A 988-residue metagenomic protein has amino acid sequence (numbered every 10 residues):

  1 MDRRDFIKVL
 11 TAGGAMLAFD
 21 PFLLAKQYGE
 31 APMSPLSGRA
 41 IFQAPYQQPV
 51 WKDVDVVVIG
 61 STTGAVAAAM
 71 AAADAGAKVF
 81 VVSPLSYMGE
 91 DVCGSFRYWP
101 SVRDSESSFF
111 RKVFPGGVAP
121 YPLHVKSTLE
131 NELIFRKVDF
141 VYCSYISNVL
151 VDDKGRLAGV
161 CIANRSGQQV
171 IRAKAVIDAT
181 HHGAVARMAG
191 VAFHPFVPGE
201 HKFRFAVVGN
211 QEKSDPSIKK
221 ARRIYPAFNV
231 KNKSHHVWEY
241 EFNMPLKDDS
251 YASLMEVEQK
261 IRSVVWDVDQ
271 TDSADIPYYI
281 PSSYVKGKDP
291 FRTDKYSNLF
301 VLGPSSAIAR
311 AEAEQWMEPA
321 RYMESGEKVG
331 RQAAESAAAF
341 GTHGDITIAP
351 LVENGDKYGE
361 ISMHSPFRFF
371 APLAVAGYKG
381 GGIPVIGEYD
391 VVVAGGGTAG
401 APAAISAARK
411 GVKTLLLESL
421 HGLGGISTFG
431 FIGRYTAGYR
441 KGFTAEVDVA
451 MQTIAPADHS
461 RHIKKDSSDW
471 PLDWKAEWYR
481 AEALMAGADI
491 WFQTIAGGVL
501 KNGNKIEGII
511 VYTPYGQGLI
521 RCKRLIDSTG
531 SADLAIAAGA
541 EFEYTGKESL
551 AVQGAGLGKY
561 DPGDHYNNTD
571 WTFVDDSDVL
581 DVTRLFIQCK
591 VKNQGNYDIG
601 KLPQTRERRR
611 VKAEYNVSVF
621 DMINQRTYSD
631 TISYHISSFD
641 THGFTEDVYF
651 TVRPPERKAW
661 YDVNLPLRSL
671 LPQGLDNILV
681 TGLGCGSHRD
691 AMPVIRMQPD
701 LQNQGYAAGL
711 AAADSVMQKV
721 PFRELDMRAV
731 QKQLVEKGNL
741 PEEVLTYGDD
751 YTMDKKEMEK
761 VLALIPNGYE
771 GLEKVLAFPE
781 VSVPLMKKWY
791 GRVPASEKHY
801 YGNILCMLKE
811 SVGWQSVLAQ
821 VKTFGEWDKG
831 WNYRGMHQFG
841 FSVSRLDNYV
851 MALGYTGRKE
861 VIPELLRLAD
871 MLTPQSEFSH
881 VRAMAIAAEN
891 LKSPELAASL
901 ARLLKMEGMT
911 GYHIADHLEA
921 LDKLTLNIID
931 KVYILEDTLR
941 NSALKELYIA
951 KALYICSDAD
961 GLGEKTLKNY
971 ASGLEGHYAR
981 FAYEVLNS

Functional and structural regions predicted by a protein language model:
M1, P21-D55, A349: C-terminal segment of N-terminal export signals and the immediately downstream linker at the start of the mature
D5-Q27: N-terminal export signals
Q43-Q48, D91, D104, Y142 (+12 more regions): Flavin (FAD/FMN)-binding glycine-rich loop and adjacent Rossmann-like elements that form
W51-T62, I386-G397: Beta1/beta-strand and adjacent pyrophosphate-binding region of the FAD-binding site in flavoprotein oxidoreductases
A65, G400: N-terminal Rossmann-fold NAD(P) dinucleotide-binding loop
A71, A77-K78, V82-K154, N164 (+10 more regions): Conserved N-terminal/central alpha/beta ligand/cofactor-binding core
T752-L762, E780-G791, E810-R834, R858-L872 (+3 more regions): Amphipathic alpha-helical scaffolding segments comprising HEAT/armadillo-like alpha-solenoid repeats
N767-F778, K788-R792, S796-S811, W831-R858 (+4 more regions): Structural detector for internal amphipathic alpha-helices that build alpha-solenoid repeat scaffolds
